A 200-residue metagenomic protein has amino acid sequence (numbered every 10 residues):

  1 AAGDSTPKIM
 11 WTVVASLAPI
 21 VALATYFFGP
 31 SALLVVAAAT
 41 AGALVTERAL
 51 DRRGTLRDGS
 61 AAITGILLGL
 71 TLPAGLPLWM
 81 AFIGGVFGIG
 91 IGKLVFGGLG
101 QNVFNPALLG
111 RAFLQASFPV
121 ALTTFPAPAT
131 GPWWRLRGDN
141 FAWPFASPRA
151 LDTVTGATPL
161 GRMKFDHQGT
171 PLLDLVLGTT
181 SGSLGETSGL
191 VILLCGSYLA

Functional and structural regions predicted by a protein language model:
A1-E47: N-terminal signal-anchor module of multipass membrane proteins
A1-M10, R48-R57, A74-L76, L177-G185: Short, amphipathic, aromatic/basic-enriched membrane-interface segments that mark the entry/exit of transmembrane
M10, V14, L33-A37, G59-I63 (+3 more regions): Hydrophobic alpha-helical transmembrane segments
P19, A38-A49, T64-G65, G85-K93: Central hydrophobic cores of alpha-helical transmembrane segments in multi-pass inner-membrane proteins across all
I20-F28, E47-R52, L68-A74, K93-L94 (+1 more regions): Hydrophobic alpha-helical transmembrane segments
F27-A41, G75-G84, T180-G189: Structural signature of hydrophobic alpha-helical transmembrane segments
S60-G138: Membrane-interface helix-loop-helix junctions at boundaries between adjacent transmembrane segments
P106-I192: Long hydrophobic alpha-helical segments that form multi-pass transmembrane helix bundles in integral membrane proteins
